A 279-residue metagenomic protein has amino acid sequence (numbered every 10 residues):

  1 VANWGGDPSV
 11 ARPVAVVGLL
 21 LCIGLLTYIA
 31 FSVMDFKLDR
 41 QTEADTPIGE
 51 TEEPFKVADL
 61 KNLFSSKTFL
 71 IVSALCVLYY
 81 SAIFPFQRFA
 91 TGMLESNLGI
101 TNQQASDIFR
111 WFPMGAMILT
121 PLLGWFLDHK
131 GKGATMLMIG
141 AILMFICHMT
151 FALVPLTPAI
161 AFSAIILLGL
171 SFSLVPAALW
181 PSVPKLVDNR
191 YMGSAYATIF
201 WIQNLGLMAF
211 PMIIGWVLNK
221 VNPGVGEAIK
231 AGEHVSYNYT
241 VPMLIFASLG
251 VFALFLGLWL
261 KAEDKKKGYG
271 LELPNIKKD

Functional and structural regions predicted by a protein language model:
R12-F31, T240-L258: Symmetry-related core transmembrane helices of the 12-TM Major Facilitator Superfamily/SLC fold
I29-D45, W259-G270: Helix-loop junctions on the cytosolic side of multi-pass membrane transporters, especially the intracellular loop
D39-V72, I276-D279: Juxtamembrane intracellular "pre-TM" segments in multi-pass secondary transporters
S66-M117, F210-P211: Extracytoplasmic gate region of multi-pass secondary transporters
G92, W180-L186: Intracellular helix-loop hinge segments at the cytoplasmic ends of transmembrane helices in 12-TM rocker-switch-type
L119-K132, L218: Helix-to-loop junctions at the C-terminal end of transmembrane segments in multipass secondary transporters
G133-S182: C-terminal transmembrane helical hairpin of 12-TM major facilitator-type secondary transporters
N189-G224: A late C-terminal transmembrane helix in Major Facilitator Superfamily
